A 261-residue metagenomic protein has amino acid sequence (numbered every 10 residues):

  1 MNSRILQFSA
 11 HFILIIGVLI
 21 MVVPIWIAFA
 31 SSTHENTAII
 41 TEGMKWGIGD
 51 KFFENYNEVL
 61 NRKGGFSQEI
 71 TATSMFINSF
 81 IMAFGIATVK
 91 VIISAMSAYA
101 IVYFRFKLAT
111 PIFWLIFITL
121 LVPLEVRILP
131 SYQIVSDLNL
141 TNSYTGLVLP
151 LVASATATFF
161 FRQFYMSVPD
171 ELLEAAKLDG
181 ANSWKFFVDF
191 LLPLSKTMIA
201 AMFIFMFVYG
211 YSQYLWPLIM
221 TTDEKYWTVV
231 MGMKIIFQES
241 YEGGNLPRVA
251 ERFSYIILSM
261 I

Functional and structural regions predicted by a protein language model:
M1-R4: Short, Lys/Arg-rich, polar N-terminal cytosolic tail immediately upstream of the first transmembrane signal-anchor
L6-I261: A structural signal for multi-pass alpha-helical bundles of membrane permease subunits that mediate small-molecule
